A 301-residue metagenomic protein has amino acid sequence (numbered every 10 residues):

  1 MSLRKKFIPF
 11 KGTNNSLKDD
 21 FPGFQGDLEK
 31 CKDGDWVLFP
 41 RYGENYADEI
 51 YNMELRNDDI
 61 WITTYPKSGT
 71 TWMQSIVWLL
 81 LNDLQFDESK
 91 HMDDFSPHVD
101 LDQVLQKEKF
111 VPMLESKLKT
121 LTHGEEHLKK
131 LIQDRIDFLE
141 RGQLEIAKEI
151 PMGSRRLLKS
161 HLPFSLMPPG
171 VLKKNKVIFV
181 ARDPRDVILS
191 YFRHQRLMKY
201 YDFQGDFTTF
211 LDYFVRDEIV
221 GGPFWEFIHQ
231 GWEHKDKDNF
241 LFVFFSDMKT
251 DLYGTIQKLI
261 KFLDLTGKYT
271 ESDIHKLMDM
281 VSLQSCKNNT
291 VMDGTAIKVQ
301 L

Functional and structural regions predicted by a protein language model:
M1-V243, F262-L263, Y269, N289-A296: PAPS-dependent sulfotransferase catalytic domain
W72, D186, K258, D279-L283: Alpha-helical scaffold segments in carbohydrate-active enzymes
W225, K249-Y253, E271: Alpha-helix initiation and capping sites
F244-M248, L252-T255, L259: C-terminal, well-structured subdomains that either form a transmembrane helix-short loop-helix hairpin in multi-pass
E271-D279: Short, well-structured alpha-helical segments
M278-L301: PAPS-dependent sulfotransferase catalytic core
